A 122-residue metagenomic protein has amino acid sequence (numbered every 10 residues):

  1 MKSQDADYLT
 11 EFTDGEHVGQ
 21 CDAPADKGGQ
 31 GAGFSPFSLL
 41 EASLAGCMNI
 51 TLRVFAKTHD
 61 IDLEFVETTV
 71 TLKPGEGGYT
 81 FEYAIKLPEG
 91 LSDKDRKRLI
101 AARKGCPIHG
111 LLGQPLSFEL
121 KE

Functional and structural regions predicted by a protein language model:
M1-A42, I50-E122: Extended beta-strand/beta-hairpin segments
